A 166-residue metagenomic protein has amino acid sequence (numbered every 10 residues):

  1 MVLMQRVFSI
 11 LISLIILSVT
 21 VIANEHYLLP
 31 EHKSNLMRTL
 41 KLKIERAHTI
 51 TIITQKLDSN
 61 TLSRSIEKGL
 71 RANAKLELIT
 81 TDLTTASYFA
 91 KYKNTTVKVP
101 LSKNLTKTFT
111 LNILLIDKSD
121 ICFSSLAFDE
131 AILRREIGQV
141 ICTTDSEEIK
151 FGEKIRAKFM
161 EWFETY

Functional and structural regions predicted by a protein language model:
V2-A23: Classical Sec-dependent N-terminal signal peptides that target proteins to the secretory pathway
N24-L42: Short N-terminal segments immediately surrounding and downstream of signal-peptide cleavage
N35, T96-N104: N-terminal post-signal-peptidase region of extra-cytosolic proteins
R38-T96: Primarily the HKD phosphodiesterase
S59-I66, T85-A90, T106-K107, L111 (+2 more regions): Extracytoplasmic/secreted cell-surface and envelope-processing proteins
N112-L115, Q139-I141: Short beta-strand scaffold segments in enzyme catalytic cores
I121-Y166: Signature of lipid phosphatidyltransferase scaffolds
